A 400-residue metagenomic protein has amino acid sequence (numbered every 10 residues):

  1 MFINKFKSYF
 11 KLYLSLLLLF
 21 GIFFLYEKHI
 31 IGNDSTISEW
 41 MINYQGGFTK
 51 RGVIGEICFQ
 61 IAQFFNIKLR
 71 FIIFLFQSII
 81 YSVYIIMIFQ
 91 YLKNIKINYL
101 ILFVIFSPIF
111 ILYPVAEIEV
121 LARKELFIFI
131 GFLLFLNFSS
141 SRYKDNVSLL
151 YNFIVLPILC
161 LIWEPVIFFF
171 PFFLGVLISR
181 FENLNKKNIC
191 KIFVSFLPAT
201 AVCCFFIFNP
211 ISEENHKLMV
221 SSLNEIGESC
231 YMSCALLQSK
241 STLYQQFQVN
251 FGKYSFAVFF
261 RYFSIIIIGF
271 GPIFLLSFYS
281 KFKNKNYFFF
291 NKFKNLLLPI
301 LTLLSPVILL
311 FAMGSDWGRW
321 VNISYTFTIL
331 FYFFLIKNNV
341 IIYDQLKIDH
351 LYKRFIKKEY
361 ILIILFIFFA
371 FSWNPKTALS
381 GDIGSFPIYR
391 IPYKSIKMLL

Functional and structural regions predicted by a protein language model:
F20-H29, K191-S277: Membrane-lumen/periplasm interface segments of specific transmembrane helices in polyprenyl phosphate-linked
G52, L102-I130, L161: Aromatic- and kink-enriched transmembrane "portal" helix at the membrane-lumen/periplasm boundary that abuts
L75-Y99, L134-F138: Transmembrane-helix motifs of polytopic, lipid-linked glycan transferases
F89-I111, N146: Transmembrane-helix signature of polytopic, membrane-embedded enzymes that assemble or transfer cell-envelope glycans
L112-K124, R261-N339: Membrane-water interface signatures at transmembrane helix termini and the short loops that connect adjacent helices
F132-L149, F181-N183: Membrane-interface transmembrane helices that cradle and orient dolichyl/undecaprenyl
S148-G175: Membrane-interface alpha helices of multi-pass inner-membrane proteins
F170-L197: Perimembrane helix-loop-helix junctions
